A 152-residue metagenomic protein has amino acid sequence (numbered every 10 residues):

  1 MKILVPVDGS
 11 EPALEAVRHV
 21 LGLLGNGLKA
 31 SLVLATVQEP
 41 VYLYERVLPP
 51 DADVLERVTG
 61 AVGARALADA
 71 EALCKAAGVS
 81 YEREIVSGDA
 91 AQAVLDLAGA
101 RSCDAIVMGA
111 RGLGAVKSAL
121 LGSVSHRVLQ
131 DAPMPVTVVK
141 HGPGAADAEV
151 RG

Functional and structural regions predicted by a protein language model:
M1-P50, V79: Small/aliphatic-rich secondary-structure junction motif
M1-R18, D131-G152: Intrinsically disordered or low-complexity boundary/linker segments at protein termini and domain junctions
A16-V17, Y44-V47, L95-D96, S118-L120 (+1 more regions): Short, well-ordered secondary-structure micro-motifs
V33-A35, E82-V86, T137: General small-molecule cofactor/ligand-binding pocket signal
T36, A110-R111, H141: Short secondary-structure boundary segments
T36-R65, G144-G152: Acidic, proline/glycine-rich short linear motifs
A72-I106, G144-G152: Structural beta-alpha unit
M108-Q130, A145-E149: Glycine-rich, Arg-bearing micro-motifs that act as flexible, cationic patches
